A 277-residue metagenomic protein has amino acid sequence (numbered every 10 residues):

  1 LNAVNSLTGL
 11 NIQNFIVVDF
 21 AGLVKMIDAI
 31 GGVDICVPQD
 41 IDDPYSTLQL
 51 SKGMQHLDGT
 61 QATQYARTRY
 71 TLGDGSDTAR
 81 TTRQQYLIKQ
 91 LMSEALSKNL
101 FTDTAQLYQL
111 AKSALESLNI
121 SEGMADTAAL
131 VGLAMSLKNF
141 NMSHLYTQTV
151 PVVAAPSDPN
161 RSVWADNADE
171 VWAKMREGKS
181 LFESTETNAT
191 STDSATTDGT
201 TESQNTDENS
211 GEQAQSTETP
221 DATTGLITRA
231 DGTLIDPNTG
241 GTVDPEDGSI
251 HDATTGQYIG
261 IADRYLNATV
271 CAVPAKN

Functional and structural regions predicted by a protein language model:
L1-Q49, S121-T127, A134: Amphipathic, coiled-coil-like alpha-helical scaffolding segments used for oligomerization/assembly
A3-V4, T8, D19-M26, A62 (+6 more regions): Stable alpha-helical elements in mature extracytoplasmic
I12-D19, V37-Q39, N99-L107, E183-T187: Surface-exposed patches in mature extracellular/periplasmic domains of secreted proteins
N14-V17, Q64-Y65, Y146-T149: Structural recognition of the beta-strand scaffold that forms the well-ordered cores of secreted hydrolase catalytic
A21, C36, P44-L48, L87 (+4 more regions): Short, surface-exposed, charged/polar-biased interaction segments
K25-A105, Q109-S113, L118: Flexible, polar/acidic helix-loop-strand segments at domain edges
N119-D231, D236-T239, D244-N277: C-terminal solvent-exposed extensions
